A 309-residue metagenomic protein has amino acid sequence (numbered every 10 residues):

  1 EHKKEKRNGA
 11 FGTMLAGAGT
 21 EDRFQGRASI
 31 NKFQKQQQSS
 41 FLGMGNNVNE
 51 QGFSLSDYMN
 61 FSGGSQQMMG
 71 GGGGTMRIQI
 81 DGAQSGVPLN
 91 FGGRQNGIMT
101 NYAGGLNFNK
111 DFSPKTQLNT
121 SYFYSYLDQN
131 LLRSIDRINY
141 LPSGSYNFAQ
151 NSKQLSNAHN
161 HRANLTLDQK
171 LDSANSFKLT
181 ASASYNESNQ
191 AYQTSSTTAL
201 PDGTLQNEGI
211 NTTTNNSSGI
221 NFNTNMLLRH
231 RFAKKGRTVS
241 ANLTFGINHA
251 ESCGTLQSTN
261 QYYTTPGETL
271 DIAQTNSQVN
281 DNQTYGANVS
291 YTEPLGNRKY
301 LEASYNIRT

Functional and structural regions predicted by a protein language model:
E1-Q193, N211-C253, Y285, S290-R308: Membrane-proximal, glycine/serine-rich, low-complexity loop/turn segments characteristic of large bacterial
S143-S145, S195-E208, T259-D271: Solvent-exposed loop segments that connect transmembrane elements
